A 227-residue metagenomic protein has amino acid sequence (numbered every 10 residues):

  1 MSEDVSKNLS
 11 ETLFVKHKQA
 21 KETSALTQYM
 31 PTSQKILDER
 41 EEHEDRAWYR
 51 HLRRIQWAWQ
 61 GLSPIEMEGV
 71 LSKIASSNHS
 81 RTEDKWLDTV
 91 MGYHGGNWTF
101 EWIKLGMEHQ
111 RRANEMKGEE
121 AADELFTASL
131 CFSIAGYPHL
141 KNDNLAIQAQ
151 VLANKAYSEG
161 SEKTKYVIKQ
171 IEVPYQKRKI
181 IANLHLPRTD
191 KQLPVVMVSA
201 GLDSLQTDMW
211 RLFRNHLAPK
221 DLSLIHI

Functional and structural regions predicted by a protein language model:
M1-H94: Long, non-catalytic architectural segments outside compact domain cores
L52-G160: Alpha-helical protein-protein interaction scaffolds
W102, Q148-R188: N-terminal cap/lid segment of alpha/beta-hydrolase-fold proteins
P187, G201-L202: An acidic- and aromatic-residue-enriched active-site/binding cleft used to recognize and process polar
Q192-G201: Short beta-strand element of the alpha/beta-hydrolase
D203-R214: The serine-hydrolase catalytic nucleophile loop
H216-L222: A short, Lys/Arg-enriched amphipathic alpha-helix followed by its capping loop at the start of a domain
I225-I227: Conserved small/polar residues in nucleotide/adenosyl-binding loops
